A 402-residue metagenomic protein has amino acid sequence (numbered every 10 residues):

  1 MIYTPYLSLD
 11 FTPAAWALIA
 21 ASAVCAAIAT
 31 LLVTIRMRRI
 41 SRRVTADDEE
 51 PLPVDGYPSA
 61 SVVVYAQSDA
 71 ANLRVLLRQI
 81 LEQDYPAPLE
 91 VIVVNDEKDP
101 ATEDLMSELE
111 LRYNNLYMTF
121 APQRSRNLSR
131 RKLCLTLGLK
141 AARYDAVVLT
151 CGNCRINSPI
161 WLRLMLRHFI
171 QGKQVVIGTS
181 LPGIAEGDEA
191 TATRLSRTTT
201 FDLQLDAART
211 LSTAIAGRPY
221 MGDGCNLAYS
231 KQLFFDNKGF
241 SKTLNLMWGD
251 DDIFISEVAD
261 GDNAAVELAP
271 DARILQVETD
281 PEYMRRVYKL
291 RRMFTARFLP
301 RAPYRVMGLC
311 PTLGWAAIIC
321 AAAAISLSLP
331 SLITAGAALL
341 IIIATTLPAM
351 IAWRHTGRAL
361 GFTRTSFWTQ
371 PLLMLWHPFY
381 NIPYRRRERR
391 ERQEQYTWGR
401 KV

Functional and structural regions predicted by a protein language model:
M1-P53, N381: N-terminal membrane-anchoring/stem segments of glycan-assembly enzymes
P58-S61, E90: Cell-envelope/extracellular polymer assembly enzymes that use nucleotide-activated donors
L77-R78, E103, Y144, S158-I170: Short alpha-helix within the catalytic core of nucleotide-sugar-dependent glycosyltransferases
R78-R124: Acidic donor-binding segment of Leloir-type glycosyltransferases
E110-Y113, Y117-R130, C134, G138 (+5 more regions): Long helical/loop segments within the catalytic core of UDP-sugar-dependent glycosyltransferases, especially the large
Y144-R155: Short beta-strand-to-loop acidic/aromatic patch adjacent to the donor-nucleotide binding site
F169, V175-D206, F235, S241-Y304: Catalytic donor/gating beta->alpha subdomain of glycosyltransferases that bind UDP-sugars
C310-E394: Membrane-embedded multi-pass helical conduit in multi-pass membrane proteins, especially envelope-biosynthetic
